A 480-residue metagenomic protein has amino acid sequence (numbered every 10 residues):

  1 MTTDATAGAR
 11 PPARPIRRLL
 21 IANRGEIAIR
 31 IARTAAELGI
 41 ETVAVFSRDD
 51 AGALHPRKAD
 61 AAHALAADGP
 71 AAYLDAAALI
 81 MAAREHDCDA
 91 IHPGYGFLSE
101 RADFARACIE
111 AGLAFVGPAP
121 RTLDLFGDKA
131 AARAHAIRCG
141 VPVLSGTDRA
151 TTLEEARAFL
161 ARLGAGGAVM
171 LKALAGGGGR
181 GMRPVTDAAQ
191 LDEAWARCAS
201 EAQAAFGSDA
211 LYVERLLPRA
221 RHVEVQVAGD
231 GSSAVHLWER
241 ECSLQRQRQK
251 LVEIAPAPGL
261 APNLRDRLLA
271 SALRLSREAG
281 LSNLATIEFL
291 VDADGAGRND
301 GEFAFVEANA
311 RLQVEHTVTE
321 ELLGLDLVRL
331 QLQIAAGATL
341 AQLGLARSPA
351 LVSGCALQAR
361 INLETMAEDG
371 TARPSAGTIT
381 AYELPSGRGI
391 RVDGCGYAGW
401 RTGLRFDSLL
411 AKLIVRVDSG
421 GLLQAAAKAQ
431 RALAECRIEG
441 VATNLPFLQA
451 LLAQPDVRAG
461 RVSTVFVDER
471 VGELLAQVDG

Functional and structural regions predicted by a protein language model:
T3, R10, R14-L38, T42-R48 (+8 more regions): ATP-dependent carboxylate activation and anion-phosphoryl transfer catalytic cores that bind Mg-ATP to form
L20-I21, A90-P93, V143-G146, P184 (+1 more regions): Short catalytic-loop micro-motif centered on adjacent basic/acidic residues
N23, D68-P142: Conserved N-proximal alpha/beta basic substrate-recognition cap immediately N-terminal to, or forming the N-lobe
V45-A61, E100-R101, D128-A132: Short, glycine/polar-rich helix-capping loops at beta-to-alpha or helix-loop-helix junctions that flank or form
G52, E100, L123-L125, L153 (+1 more regions): Generic structural signal for helix capping and beta-alpha/helix-loop junctions
A62-A66, T147-T152, V185: Short acidic-hydrophobic, aromatic-tinged amphipathic segments that line or gate anion-handling sites
A78, E155, Q190: Short acidic active-site motifs
I109, L113-L174, G179-G181: A conserved helix-loop-beta module that forms one wall/lid of the active-site cleft in ATP-utilizing catalytic domains
